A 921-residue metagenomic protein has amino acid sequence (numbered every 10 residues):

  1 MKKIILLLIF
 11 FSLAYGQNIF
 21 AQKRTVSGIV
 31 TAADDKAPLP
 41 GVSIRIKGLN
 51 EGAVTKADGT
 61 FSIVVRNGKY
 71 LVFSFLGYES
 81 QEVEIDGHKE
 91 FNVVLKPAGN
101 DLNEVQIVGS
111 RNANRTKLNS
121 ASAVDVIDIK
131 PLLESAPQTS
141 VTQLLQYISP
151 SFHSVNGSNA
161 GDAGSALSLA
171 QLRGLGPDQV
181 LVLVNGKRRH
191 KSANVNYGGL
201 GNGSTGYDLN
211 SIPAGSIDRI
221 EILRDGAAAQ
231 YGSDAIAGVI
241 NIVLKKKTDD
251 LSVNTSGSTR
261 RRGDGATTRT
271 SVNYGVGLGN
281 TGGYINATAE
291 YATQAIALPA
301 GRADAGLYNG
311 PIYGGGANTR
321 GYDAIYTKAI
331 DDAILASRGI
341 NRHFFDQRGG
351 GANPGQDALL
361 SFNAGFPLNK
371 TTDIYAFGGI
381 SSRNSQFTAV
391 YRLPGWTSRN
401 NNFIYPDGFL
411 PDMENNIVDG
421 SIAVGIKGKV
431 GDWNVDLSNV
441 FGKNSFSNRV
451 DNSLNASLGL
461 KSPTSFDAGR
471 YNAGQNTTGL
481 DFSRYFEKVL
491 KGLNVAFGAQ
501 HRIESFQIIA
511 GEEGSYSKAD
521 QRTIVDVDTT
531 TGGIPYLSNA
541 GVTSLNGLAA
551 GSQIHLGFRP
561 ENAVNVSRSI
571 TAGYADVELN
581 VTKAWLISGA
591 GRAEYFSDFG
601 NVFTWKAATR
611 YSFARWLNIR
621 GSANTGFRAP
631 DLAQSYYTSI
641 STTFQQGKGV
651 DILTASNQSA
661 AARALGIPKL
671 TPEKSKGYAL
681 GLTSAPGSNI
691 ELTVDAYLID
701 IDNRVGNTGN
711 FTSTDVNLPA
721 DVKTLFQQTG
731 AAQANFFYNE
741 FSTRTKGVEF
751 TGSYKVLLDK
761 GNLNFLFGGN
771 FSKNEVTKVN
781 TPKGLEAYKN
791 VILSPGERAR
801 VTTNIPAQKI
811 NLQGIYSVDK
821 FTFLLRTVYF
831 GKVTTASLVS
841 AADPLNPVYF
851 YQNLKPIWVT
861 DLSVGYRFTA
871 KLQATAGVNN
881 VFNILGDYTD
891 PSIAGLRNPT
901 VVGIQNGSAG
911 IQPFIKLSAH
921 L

Functional and structural regions predicted by a protein language model:
I4, I701, K773, Y829-A841 (+1 more regions): C-terminal beta-signal and adjacent terminal beta-strands/loops of Gram-negative outer-membrane beta-barrel proteins
S27-K47, Y70-Y78, D86-E134, T142: Short, acidic, small-residue-rich periplasmic hinge/interaction motif at the N-terminus of Gram-negative outer-membrane
K89-L95, V141-L144, S168-A170, D208-N210 (+3 more regions): N-terminal periplasmic accessory domains that precede and gate Gram-negative outer-membrane beta-barrel machines
S120-L169, P177-D178, K187-L209, E221-A228: Periplasmic N-terminal accessory/gating domains of Gram-negative outer-membrane beta-barrel systems
G238, V243-S258, T267-R269, G355-N363 (+8 more regions): Surface-exposed extracellular loop regions of Gram-negative outer-membrane beta-barrel proteins
D357, G420, I554, F558-S569 (+8 more regions): Outer-membrane beta-barrel signature, preferentially recognizing the C-terminal barrel domain of Gram-negative
F409-V424, G428-K429, F441, S453-W585 (+1 more regions): Outer-membrane beta-barrel transmembrane domain signature of Gram-negative proteins, especially the mid-to-C-terminal
A696-V839: Gram-negative outer-membrane beta-barrel transporters
